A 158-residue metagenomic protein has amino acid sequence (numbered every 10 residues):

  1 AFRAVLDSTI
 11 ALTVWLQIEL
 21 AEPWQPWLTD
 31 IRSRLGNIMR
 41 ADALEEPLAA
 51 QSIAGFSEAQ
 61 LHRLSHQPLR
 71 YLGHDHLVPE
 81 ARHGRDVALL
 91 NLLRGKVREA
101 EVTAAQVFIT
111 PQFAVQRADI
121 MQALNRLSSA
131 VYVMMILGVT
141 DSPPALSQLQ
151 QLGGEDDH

Functional and structural regions predicted by a protein language model:
A1-H158: Phosphate/pyrophosphate-binding loop motifs in nucleotide- or prenyl diphosphate-using proteins
